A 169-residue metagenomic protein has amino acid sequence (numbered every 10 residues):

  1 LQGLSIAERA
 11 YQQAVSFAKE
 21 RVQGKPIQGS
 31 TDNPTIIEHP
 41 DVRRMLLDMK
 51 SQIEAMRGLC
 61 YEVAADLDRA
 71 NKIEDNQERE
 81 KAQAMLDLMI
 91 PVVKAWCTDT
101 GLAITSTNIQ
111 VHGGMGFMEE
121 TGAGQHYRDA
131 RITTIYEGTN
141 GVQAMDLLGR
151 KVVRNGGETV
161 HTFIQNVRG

Functional and structural regions predicted by a protein language model:
L1-N33, Q52-E74, C97-M115, K151-G169: Long, well-ordered alpha-helical segments
L1-Q2, I27, I37-S51, R79-P91 (+2 more regions): Glycine- and acidic
I6, D41, V92, V111 (+2 more regions): Alpha-helical architecture
G58, A95, D129-I132: Hydrophobic alpha-helical segments, especially transmembrane helices and their immediate juxtamembrane helical caps
E74-D75, Y136: Short alpha-helix boundary/capping motifs
Q83-E120, H126: Flexible, glycine/threonine-enriched loop-and-boundary segments that flank and lead into catalytic domains of large
M115-G169: Glycine-rich phosphate/cofactor-binding loops in nucleotide/flavin-utilizing enzymes
